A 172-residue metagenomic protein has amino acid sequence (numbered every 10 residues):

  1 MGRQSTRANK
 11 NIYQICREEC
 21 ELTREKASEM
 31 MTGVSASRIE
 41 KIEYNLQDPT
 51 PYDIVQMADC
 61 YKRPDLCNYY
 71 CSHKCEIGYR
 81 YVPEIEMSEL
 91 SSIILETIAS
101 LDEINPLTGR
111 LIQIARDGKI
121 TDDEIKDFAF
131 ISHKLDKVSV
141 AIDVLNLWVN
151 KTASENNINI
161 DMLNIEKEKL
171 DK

Functional and structural regions predicted by a protein language model:
M1-C20: A short, Lys/Arg-rich alpha-helix, primarily the initiator
E19-K41: Short alpha-helical DNA-recognition segment
M31, I42-E43, D53, Y61: DNA major-groove recognition helix of helix-turn-helix
Y52-Y70: DNA major-groove recognition helix of helix-turn-helix/homeodomain DNA-binding modules
V55, L95-N105, A129-D143: Generic structural signal for well-ordered, non-transmembrane alpha-helical segments in soluble/cytosolic regions
Y70-A99, T152-K172: Short, charged recognition helix plus adjacent turn of helix-turn-helix-like nucleic-acid-binding domains
E86-E89, P106-D127: Acidic, glycine-anchored loop motifs typical of Ca2+
K126-K172: Glycine-rich, aromatic-bearing surface loops/beta-hairpins
